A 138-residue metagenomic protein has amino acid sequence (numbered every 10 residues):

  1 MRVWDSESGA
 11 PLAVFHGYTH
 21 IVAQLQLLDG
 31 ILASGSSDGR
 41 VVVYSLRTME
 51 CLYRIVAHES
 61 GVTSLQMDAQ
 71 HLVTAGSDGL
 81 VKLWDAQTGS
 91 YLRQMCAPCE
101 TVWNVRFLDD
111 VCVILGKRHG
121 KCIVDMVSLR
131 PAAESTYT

Functional and structural regions predicted by a protein language model:
M1-R2, A10, H20-A23, D38-V42 (+5 more regions): Short coil/turn segments within WD40 beta-propeller repeats
S6-G9, L46-M49, A86-G89, R130: Short loop/turn segments that connect beta-strands within beta-propeller blades
P11-G17, G35, C51-A57, L65 (+2 more regions): Short C-terminal beta-strands that terminate individual repeats in beta-propeller domains, predominantly WD40 blades
L32, L72, C112-I114: Hydrophobic beta-strand positions that form the internal "hydrophobic ladder" of WD40/Gbeta-like beta-propeller blades
G35, A75, L115-K117: Residue-level marker for isolated small/hydroxyl-bearing positions within beta-strands of beta-sheet-rich domains
S60-V62, Q66-A75: Loop/turn-rich, solvent-exposed surfaces of beta-rich toroidal or solenoidal domains
V102-T138: Blade-level signature of beta-propeller repeat domains, shared across WD40, Kelch, NHL, RCC1 and BNR/Asp-box propellers
